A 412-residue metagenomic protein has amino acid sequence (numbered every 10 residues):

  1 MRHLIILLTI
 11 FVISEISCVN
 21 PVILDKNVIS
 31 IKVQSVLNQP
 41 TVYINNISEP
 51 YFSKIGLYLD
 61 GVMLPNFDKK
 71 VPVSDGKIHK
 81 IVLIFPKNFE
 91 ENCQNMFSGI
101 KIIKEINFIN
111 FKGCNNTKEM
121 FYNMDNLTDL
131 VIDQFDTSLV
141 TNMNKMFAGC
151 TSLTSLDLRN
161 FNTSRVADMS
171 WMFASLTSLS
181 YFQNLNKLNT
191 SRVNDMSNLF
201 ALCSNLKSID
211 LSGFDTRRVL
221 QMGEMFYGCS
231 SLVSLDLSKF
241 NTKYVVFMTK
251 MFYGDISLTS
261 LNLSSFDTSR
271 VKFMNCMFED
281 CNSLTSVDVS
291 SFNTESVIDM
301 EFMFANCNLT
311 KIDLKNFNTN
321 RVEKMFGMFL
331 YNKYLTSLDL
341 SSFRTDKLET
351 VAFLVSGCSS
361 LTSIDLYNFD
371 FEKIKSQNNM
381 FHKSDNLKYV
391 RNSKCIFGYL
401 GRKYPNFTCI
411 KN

Functional and structural regions predicted by a protein language model:
R2-E119, I132-S138, N186, L366-K373 (+1 more regions): N-terminal capping/linker segments that flank leucine-rich repeat
H79-N88, K101-N115, D125-T141, T151-A167 (+10 more regions): Structural signature of tandem-repeat unit edges
Q94, K118-E119, N144-K145, S170-W171 (+8 more regions): Register-specific detector for alpha-helical tandem repeat solenoids, activating on a conserved position within each
